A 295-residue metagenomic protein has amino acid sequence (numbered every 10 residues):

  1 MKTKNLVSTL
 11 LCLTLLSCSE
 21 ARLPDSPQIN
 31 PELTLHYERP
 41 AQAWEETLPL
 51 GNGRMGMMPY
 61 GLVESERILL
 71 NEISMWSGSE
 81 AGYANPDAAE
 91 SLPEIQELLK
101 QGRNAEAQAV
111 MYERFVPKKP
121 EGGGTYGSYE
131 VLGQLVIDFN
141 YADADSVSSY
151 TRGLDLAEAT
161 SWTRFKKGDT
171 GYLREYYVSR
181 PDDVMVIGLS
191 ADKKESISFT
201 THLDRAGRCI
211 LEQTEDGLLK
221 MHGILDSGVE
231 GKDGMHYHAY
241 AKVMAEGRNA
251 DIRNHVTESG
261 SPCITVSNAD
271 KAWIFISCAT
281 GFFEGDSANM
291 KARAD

Functional and structural regions predicted by a protein language model:
K2-T9: Sec-dependent signal peptide recognition, specifically the positively charged N-region followed immediately by
L16-S17: C-terminal motif of bacterial Sec signal peptides marking the signal peptidase cleavage site
R22-D295: Aromatic-residue-lined binding/catalytic grooves and analogous aromatic/hydrophobic interfacial grooves in multimeric
